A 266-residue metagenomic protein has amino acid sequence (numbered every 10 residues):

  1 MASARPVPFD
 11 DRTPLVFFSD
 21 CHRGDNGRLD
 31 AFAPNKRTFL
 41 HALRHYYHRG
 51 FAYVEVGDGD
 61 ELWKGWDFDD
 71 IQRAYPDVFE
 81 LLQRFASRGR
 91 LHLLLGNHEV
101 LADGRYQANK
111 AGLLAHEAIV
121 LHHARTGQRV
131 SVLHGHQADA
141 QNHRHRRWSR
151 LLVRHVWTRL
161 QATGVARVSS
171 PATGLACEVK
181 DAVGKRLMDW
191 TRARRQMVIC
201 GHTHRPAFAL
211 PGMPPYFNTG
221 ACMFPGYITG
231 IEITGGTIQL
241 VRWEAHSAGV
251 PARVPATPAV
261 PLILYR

Functional and structural regions predicted by a protein language model:
A4-P14, F18, R23-A124: Core catalytic region of metal-dependent phosphoesterases/phosphodiesterases, especially metallo-beta-lactamase-like
D11-P14, C21, G27, L40 (+5 more regions): A structural signal for the main folded, soluble domain(s) of proteins
P14-H22, R129-H136, Y216-G220: Active-site-proximal beta-strand elements of phosphoester/diester hydrolases
P14-L15, F51-Y53, Q128-S131, M197 (+1 more regions): Structural motif
G24-N26, D60-K64, H92-R105, A138-Q141 (+2 more regions): Active-site environment of divalent metal-dependent phosphoester hydrolases
H122-T126, P214-R266: Binuclear metal-dependent phosphoesterase catalytic core
S131-K185: Active-site-proximal loop/helix segment associated with metal-binding centers of metalloenzymes
S170, G174-G235: Extended, basic/helix-rich recognition subdomains
